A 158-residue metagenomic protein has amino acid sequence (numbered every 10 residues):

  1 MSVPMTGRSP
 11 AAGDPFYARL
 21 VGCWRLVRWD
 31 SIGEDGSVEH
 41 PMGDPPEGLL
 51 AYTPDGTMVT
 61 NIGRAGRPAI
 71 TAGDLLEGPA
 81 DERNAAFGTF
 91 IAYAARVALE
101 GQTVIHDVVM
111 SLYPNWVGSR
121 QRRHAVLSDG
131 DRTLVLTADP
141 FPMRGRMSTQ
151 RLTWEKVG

Functional and structural regions predicted by a protein language model:
M1-A94, L99-G158: Lipid interaction determinants
